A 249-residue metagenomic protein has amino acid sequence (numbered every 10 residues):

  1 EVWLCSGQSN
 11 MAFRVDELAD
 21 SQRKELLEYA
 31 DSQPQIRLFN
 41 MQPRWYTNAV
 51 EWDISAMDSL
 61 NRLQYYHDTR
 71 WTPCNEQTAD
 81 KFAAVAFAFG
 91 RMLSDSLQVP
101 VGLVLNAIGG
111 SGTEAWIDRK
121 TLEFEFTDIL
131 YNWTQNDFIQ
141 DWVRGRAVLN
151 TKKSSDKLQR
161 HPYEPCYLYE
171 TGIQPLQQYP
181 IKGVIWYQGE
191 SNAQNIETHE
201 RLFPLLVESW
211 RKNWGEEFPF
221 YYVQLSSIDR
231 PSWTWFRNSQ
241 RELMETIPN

Functional and structural regions predicted by a protein language model:
E1-N249: Cell-envelope and extracellular/periplasmic
